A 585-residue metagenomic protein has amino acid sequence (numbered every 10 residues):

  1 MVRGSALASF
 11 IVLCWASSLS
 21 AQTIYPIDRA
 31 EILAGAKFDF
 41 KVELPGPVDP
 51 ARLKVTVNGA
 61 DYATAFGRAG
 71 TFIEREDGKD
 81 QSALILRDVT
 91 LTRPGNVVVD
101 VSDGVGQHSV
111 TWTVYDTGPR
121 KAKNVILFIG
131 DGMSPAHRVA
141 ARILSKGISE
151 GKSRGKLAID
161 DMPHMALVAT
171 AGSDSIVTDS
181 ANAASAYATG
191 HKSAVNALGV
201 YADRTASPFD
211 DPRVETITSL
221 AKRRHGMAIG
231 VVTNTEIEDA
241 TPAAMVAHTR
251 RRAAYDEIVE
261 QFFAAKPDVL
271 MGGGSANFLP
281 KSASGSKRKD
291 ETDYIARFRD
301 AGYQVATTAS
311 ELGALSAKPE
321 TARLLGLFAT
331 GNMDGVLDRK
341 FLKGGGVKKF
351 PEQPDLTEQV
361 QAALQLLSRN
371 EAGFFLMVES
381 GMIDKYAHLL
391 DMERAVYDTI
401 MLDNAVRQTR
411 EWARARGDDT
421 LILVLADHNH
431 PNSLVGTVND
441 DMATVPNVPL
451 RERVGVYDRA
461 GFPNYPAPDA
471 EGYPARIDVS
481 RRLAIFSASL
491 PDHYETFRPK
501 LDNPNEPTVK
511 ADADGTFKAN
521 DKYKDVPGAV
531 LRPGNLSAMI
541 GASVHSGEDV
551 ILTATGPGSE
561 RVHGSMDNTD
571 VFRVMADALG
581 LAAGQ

Functional and structural regions predicted by a protein language model:
M1-S9: Bacterial N-terminal signal peptides that target proteins for export
A16-S18: N-terminal signal peptide c-region/cleavage motif recognized by signal peptidases
Q22-P119: Beta-strand-enriched, solvent-exposed domains that form extended recognition/catalytic surfaces
T23, P45-A51, F66-A69, I73-R75 (+3 more regions): Active-site nucleophile/metal-coordination loop of metallo-enzymes that catalyze phosphate/sulfate and related
F40, A69, L86, M133-R138 (+2 more regions): A post-motif C-terminal structural segment
P119-K123, E371: Proline/glycine-enriched tight loop/beta-turn segments at coil->beta junctions that connect or precede beta-strands
K123-N124, D419: Alpha-helical scaffolds flanking conserved acidic
V125-G130: Short hydrophobic beta-strand that contains or immediately precedes a catalytic carboxylate
